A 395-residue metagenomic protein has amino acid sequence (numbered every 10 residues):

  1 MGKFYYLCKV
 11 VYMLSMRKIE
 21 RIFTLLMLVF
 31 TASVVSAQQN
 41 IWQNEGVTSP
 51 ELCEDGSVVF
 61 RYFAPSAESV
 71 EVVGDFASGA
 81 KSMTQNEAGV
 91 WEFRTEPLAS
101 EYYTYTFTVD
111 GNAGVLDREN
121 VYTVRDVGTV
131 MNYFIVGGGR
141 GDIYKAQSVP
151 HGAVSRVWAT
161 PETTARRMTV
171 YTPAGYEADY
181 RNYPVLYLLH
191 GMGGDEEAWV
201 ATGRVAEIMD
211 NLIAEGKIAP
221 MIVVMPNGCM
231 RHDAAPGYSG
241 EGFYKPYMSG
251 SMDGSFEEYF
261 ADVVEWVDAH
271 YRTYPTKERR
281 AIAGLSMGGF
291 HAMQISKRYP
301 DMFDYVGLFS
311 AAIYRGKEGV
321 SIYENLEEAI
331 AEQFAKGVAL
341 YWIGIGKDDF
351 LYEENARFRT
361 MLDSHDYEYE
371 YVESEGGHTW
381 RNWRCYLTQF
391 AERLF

Functional and structural regions predicted by a protein language model:
L14-F23: Bacterial N-terminal signal peptides that target proteins for export
T24-S33: Bacterial N-terminal signal peptides
V35-A37: Boundary at the C-terminal end of the N-terminal hydrophobic targeting segment
N40, L52-S69, V73-A80, Q85-F395: Non-catalytic cap/lid and distal C-terminal segments of serine-dependent acyl enzymes
Q43-N44: Short, motif-level signal for alpha-helix interfacial/capping segments enriched in acidic residues and aromatics/proline
V47-T48: Surface-exposed, proline-enriched loop/turn segments that connect beta strands in immunoglobulin-like
